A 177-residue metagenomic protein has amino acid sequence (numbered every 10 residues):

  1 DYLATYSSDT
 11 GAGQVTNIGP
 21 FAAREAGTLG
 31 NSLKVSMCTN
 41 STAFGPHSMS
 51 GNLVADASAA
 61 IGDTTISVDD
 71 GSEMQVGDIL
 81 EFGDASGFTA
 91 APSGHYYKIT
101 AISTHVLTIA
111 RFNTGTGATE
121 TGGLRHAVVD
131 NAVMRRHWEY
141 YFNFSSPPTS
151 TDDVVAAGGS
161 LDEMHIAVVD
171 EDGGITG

Functional and structural regions predicted by a protein language model:
D1-G177: Surface-exposed assembly/interface segments
